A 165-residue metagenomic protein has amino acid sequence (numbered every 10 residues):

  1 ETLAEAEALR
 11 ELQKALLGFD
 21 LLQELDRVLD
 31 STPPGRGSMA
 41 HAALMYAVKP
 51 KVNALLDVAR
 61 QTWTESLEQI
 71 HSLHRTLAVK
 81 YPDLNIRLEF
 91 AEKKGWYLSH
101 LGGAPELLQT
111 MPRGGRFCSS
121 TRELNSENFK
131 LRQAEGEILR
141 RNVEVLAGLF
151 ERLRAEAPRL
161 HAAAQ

Functional and structural regions predicted by a protein language model:
E1-Q165: Alpha-helical coupling/stalk and coiled-coil linker elements that connect catalytic or binding modules and transmit
